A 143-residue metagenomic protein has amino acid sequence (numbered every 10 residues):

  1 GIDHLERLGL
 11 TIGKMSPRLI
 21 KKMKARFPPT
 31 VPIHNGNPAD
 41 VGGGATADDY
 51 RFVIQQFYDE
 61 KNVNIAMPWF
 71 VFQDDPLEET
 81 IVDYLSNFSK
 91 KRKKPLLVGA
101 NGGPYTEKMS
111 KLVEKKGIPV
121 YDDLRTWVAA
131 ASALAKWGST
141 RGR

Functional and structural regions predicted by a protein language model:
G1-R7, T11, D83-R143: Peripheral docking tails and interdomain loops at the edges of cofactor- or intermediate-handling domains
G1-V71: Short glycine-cluster motifs
A25-P29, T46-Y50, I81, L112 (+1 more regions): Short amphipathic alpha-helical patches
T46, F72-D74, G103-P104, T126: Short, glycine-/Ser/Thr-/acidic-enriched flexible segments
V63-Q73, L96-A100, L124: Periplasmic-binding protein-like
D74-T80: Glycine/threonine-rich flexible loop motifs
